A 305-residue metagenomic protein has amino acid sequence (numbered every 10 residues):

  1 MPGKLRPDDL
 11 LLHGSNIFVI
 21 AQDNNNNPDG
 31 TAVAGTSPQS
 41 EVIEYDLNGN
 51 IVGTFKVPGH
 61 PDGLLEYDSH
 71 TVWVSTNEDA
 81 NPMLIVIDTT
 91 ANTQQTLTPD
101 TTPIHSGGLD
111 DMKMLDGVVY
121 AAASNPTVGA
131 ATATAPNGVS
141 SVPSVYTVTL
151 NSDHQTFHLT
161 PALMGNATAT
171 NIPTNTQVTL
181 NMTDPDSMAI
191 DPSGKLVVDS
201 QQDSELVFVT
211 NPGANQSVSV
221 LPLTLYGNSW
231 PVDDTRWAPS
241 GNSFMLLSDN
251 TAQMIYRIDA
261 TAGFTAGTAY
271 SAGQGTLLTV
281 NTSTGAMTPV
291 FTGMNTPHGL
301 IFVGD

Functional and structural regions predicted by a protein language model:
M1, N50-K56, T93-P103, H158-T179 (+2 more regions): A short beta-strand motif characteristic of beta-propeller blades
M1, P143, F157, S243 (+1 more regions): Glycine-centered loop/turn motifs
P2-G14, Q39, F55-T71, T102-V119 (+6 more regions): Beta-rich, blade/repeat-based domains predominating in secreted/periplasmic proteins but also intracellular
I20-P38, A122-V142, F208, R257 (+1 more regions): Short, conserved, GDST-rich strand-edge loop motifs in beta-rich repeat architectures
Q22-N25, T76-D79, A123-T127, S140 (+4 more regions): Short loop/turn segments immediately following the C-termini of beta-strands
A34, S40-I43, M83-I85, S144-Y146 (+2 more regions): A short loop-to-beta-strand structural motif that recurs across blades of beta-propeller domains
H60-G63, S75-K113: Asp-box/WD-like beta-propeller blade repeats and closely related beta-sheet repeat scaffolds
I87-T93, T147-L159, V209-Q216, D259-G263 (+1 more regions): Short loop/turn segments immediately following beta-strands, especially the blade-tip and inter-blade linker loops
